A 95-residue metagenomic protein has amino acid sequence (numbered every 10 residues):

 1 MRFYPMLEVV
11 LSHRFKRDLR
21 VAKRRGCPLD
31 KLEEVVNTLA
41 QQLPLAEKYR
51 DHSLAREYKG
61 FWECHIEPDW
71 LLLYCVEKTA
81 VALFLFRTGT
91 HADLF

Functional and structural regions predicted by a protein language model:
M1-P68, E77-F84, T88, A92-F95: Basic, Lys/Arg-enriched alpha-helical interface segments
Y74: Short, charged interaction patches at domain edges and termini
